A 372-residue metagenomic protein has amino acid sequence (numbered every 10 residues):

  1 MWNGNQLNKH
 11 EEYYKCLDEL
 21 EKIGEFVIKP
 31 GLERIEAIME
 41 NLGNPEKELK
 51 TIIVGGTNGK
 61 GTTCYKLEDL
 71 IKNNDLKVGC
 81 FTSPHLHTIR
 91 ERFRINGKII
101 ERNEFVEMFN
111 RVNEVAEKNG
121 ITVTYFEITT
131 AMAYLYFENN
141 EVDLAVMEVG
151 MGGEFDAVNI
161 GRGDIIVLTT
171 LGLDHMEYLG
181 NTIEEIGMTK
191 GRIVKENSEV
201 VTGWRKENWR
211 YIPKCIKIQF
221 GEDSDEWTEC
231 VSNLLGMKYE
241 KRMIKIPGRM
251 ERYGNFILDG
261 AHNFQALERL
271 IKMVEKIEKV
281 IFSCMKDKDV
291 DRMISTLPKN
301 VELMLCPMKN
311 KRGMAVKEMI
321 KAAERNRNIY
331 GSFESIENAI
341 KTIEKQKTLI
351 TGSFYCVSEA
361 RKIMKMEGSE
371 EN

Functional and structural regions predicted by a protein language model:
W2-F26: Charged, amphipathic alpha-helical linker segments immediately N-terminal to NTP-binding catalytic cores
E12-K15, L32, E36-E40, N44-K47 (+2 more regions): ATP-dependent carboxylate-amine ligase catalytic core
L20, T57, V78, V146 (+5 more regions): Residue-level signal for inorganic ion chemistry
K50-V54, T62-G79: A conserved segment at the C-terminal end of the G1
E138-T202: Phosphate/Mg2+-binding loops and adjacent switch elements in nucleotide/diphosphate-handling enzyme cores
L144-M147, D156-V167, H175, E185 (+1 more regions): Nucleotide phosphate-binding/pyrophosphate-handling subdomain across enzymes that bind or process nucleotide phosphates
V201, R205-K214, F220-D223, I294-K347: C-terminal helical cap/extension that packs against the catalytic core of soluble nucleotide-cofactor enzymes
